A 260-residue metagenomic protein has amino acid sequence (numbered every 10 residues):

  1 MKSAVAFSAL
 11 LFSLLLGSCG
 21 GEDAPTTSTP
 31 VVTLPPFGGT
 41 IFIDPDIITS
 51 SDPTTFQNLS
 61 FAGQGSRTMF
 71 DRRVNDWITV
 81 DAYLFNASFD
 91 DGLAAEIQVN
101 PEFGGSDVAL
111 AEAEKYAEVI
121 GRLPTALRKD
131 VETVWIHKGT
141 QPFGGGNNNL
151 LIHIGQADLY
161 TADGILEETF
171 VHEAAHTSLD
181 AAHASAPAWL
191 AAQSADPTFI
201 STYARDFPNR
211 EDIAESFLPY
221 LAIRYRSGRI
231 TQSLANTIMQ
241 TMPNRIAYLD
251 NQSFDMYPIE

Functional and structural regions predicted by a protein language model:
M1-S8: Bacterial N-terminal signal peptides that target proteins for export
S8-P35, E260: Bacterial Sec-dependent N-terminal signal peptides
P25, S51-L150: Auxiliary, metal-adjacent structural segments of Zn-dependent hydrolase domains
L34-P53: N-terminal mature-domain "stem" immediately C-terminal to a signal peptide or N-terminal signal-anchor/transmembrane
G144-N147, S178-A192: A structural motif
H153-T169: Short pre-active-site segment immediately N-terminal to the catalytic Zn-binding motif
E167-A181: Active-site recognition of the HExxH zinc-binding catalytic motif
A191-E260: Metalloprotease/metallohydrolase-associated module, dominated by Zn2+-dependent proteases
